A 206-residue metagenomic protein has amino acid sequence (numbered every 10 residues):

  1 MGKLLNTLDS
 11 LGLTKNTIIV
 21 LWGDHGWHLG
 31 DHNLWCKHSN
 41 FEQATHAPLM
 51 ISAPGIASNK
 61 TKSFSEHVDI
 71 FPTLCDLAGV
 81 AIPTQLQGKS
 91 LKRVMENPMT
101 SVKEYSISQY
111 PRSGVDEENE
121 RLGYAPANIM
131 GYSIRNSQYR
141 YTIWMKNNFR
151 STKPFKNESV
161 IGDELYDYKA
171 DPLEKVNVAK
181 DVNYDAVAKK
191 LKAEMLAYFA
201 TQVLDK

Functional and structural regions predicted by a protein language model:
M1, I18-G23, L49-I51, I70 (+2 more regions): Beta-strand elements within well-structured catalytic alpha/beta cores of enzymes that handle phosphate/sulfate esters
N6-N59, S63-E66, D116, R121-A125 (+1 more regions): Histidine-centered active-site microenvironments of extracellular/periplasmic hydrolases and transferases
S10, S65, P72-D76, G88-K92 (+3 more regions): Secreted, luminal/periplasmic, and some membrane-associated catalytic domains that remodel anionic oxygen-ester
T14-I19, V102-K103, N136-Y139: Loop/turn elements at helix/coil->beta-strand transitions in domains of secreted/extracellular proteins
I18-G23, M50-I51, S90, Y105-P111 (+1 more regions): Short beta-strand segments
W35-A47, I56-P72, A78-S90, K156-D163: A short beta-strand-to-alpha-helix junction
S39-A44, Y110-K180: C-terminal, low-complexity/hydrophilic appendages and adjacent surface loops of extracellular/periplasmic anionic
I70, E158-G162, A170-K206: Long, internal low-complexity/basic segments
